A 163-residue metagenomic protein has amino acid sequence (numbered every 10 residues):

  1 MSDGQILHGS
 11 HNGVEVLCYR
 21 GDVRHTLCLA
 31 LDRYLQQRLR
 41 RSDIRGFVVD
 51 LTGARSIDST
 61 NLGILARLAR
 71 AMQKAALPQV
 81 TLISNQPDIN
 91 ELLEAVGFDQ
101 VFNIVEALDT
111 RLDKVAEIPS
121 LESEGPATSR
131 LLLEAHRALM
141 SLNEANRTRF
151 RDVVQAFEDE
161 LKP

Functional and structural regions predicted by a protein language model:
M1-G53, R70-P163: STAS-like cytosolic regulatory interaction modules
S56: Residues immediately C-terminal
L65-A69: Histidine-anchored nucleotide/phosphate-binding helix
